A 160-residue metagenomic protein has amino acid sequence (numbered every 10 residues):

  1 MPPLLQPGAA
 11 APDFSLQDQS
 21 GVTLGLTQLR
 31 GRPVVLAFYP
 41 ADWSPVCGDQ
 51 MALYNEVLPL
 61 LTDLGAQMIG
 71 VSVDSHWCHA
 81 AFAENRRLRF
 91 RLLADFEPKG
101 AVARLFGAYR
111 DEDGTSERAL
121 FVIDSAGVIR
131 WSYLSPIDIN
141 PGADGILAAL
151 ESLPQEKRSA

Functional and structural regions predicted by a protein language model:
M1-A160: Chalcogenol-based redox active-site neighborhoods
